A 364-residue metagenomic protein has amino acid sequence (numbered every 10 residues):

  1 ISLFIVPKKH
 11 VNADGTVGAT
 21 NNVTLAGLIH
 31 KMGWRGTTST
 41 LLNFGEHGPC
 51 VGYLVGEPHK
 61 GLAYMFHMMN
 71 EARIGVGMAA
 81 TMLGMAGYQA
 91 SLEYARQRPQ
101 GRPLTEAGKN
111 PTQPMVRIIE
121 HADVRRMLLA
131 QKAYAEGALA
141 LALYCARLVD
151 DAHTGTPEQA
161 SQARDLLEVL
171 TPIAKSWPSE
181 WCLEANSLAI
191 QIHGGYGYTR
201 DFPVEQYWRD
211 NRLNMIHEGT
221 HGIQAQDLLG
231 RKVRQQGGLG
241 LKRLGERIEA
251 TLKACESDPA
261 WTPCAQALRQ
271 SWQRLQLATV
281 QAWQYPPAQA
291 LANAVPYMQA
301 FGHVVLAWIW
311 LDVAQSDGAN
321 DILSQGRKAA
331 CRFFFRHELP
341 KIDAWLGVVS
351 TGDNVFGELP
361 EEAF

Functional and structural regions predicted by a protein language model:
I1-W272: Internal glycine-rich alpha/beta core junctions
Q235, A250-F364: C-terminal amphipathic alpha-helical interaction region
